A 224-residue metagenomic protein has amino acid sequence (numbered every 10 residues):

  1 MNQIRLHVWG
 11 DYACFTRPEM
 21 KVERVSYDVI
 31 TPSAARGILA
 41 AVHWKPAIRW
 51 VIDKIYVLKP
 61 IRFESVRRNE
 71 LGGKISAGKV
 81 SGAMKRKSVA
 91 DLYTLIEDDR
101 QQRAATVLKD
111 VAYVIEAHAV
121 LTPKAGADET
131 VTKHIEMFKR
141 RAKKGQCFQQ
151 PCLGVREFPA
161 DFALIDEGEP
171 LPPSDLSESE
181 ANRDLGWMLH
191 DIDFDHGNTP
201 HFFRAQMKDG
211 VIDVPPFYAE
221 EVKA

Functional and structural regions predicted by a protein language model:
M1-V22, Q206-K208: N-terminal, Lys/Arg- and Ser/Thr-rich interaction peptides
N2-I4, P46-I48, D53, K109-I115: Structural beta-strand/beta-sheet cores of well-ordered domains, especially the beta-sheet scaffolds that support
V8-Y12, K59, I115-P123: Beta-strand elements of well-folded, non-transmembrane domains
C14-T16, F63, P123-A125: Residue-level signal for secondary-structure boundary sites
M20, V25-E70: Glycine/small-residue-rich interface belts in oligomeric ring/scaffold proteins and their assembly partners
R24-V29, K74-A77, K133-F138: Short, low-complexity, polar/charged sequence segments that are solvent-exposed and flexible
T31, R67, K74-G82: Alpha-helix initiation/capping motif
E70, V80-A224: Internal, well-folded beta-alpha domain core
